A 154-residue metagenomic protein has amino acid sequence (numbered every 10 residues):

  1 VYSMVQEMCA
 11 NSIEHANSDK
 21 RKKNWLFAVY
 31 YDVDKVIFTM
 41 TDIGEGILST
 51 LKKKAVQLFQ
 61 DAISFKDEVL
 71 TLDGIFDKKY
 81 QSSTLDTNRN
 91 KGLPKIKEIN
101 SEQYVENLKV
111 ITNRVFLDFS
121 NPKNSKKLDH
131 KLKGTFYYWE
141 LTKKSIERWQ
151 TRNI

Functional and structural regions predicted by a protein language model:
V1-D32, L93-E102: Conserved ATP-binding N-box helix of the HATPase_c
L26, K35-I37, G134-F136: Broad gene-expression machinery/nucleic-acid interaction feature
Y30-T39, K54-F59: Short beta-strand-loop-beta element adjacent to the nucleotide/active-site pocket used for signaling
D42: Acidic ATP/Mg2+-coordinating residue in the GHKL
G46-K52: A short glycine-centered beta->alpha linker in the GHKL/HATPase_c
K52-K53, R152: Short coil/turn segments at secondary-structure boundaries
K53-A55, N124-S125: Short, glycine/charged-enriched secondary-structure capping and boundary segments
A62-I154: Flexible, glycine-/charge-rich segments associated with ATP-binding catalytic modules
